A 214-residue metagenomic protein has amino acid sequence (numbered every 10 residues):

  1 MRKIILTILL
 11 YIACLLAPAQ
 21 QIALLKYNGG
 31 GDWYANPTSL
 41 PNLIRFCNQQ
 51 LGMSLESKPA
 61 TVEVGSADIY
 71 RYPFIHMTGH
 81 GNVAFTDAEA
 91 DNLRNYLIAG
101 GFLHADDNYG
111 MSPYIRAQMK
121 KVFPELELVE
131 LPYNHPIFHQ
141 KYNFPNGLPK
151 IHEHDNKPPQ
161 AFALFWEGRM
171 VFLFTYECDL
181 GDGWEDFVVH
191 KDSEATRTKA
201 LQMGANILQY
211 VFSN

Functional and structural regions predicted by a protein language model:
M1-I4: Positively charged n-region of N-terminal signal peptides that target proteins for export
T7-L15: Bacterial N-terminal signal peptides
P18-F74, T78-G81, D179-L180, D186-N214: Aromatic-Pro/Gly-enriched surface loop or interdomain linker that acts as a lid/target-recognition segment
Q20-Q21, K26-G30, N36-N42, S112-V188 (+1 more regions): An acidic, glycine-rich "communication" segment
I22, F74-P113: Short alpha-beta junction capping motif
S54-V62, A105-N108, L126-Y133: Surface-exposed patches in mature extracellular/periplasmic domains of secreted proteins
S57-V64, G81, T86-N92, N156-Q160: Alpha-helical scaffolding within the catalytic cores of extracellular/periplasmic polymer-degrading hydrolases
A67-R71, L97-I98, A163-G168: Extracellular/periplasmic catalytic domains that process cell-envelope and extracellular macromolecules
